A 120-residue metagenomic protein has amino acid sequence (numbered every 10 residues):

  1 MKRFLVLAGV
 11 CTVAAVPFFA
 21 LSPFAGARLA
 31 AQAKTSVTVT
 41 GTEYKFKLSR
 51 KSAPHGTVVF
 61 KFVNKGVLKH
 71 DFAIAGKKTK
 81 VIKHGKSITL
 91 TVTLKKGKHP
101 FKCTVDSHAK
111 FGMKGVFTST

Functional and structural regions predicted by a protein language model:
M1-E43: Extracytoplasmic entry segments of secretory-pathway proteins
G26-T40, K45, V67, K83-T120: Extracellular/periplasmic metallocenter environments
Y44-F46, G56-F60: Structural beta-strand segments of beta-rich domains
K47-S49, G76-K78: Surface-exposed, proline-enriched loop/turn segments that connect beta strands in immunoglobulin-like
K51-P54: Short, solvent-exposed loop/linker segments at the N-terminal edge of repeated beta-sheet extracellular domains
G56-V58, L68-F72: Short beta-strand/loop motifs in extracellular/secreted proteins, especially within beta-sandwich accessory domains
